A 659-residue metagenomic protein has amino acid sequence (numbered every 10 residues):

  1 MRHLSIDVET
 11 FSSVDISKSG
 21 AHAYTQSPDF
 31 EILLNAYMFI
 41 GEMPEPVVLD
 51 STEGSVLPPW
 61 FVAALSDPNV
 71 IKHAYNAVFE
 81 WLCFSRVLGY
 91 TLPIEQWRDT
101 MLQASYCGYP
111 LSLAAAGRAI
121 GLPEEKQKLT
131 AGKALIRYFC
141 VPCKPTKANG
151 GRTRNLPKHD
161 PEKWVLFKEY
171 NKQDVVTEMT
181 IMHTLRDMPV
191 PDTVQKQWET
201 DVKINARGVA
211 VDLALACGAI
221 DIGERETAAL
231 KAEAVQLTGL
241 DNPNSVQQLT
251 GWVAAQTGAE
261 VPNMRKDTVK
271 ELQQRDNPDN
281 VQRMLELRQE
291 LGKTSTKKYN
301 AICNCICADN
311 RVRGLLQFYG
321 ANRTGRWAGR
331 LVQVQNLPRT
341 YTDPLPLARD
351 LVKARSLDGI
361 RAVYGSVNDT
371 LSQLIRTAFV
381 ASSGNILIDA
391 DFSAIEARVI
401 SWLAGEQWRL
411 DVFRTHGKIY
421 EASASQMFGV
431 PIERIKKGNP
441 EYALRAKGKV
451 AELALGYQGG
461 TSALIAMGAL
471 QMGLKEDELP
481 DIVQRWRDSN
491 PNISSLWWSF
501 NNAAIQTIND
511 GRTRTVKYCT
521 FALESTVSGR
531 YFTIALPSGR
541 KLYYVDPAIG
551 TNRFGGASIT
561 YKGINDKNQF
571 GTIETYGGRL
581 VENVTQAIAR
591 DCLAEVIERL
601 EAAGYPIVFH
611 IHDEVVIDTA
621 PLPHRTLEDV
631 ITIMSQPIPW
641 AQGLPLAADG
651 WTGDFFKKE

Functional and structural regions predicted by a protein language model:
M1-I16, S27-D29, L34-A36, G121 (+7 more regions): Conserved "right-hand" nucleotidyltransferase catalytic core of DNA-directed polymerases
M1-R2, V62-S66, T370-I386, E598-A602: A short acidic-Thr-Gly-centered motif at the start of a beta-strand
S12, V78-Y90, C107, G251-A255 (+1 more regions): Short active-site loop/helix that positions an aromatic residue
S27-L33, Y37, G41-R186, W198 (+2 more regions): Active-site-proximal helix-loop-helix substrate-binding element of RNase H-like nuclease domains
L185-Q197, C592-V615: Active-site palm subdomain of RNA-directed nucleic acid polymerases
A259-E260, Q274, G429-Y605, P645 (+1 more regions): Conserved catalytic core of nucleic-acid polymerases
M472, T632-Q642: A common structural junction motif
L622-D629: Short, conserved charged micro-motifs
